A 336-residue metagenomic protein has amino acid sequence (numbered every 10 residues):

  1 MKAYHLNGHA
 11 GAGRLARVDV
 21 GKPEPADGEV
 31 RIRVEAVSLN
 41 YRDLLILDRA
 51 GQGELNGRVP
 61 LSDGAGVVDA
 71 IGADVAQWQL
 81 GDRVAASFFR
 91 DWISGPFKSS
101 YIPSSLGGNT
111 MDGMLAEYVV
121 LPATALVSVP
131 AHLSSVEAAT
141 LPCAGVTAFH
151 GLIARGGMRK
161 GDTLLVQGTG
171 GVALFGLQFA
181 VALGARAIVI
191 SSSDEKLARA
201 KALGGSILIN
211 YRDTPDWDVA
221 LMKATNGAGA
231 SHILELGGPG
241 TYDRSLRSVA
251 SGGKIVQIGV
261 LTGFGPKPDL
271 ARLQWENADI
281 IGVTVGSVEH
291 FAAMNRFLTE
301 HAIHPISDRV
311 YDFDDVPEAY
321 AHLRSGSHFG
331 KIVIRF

Functional and structural regions predicted by a protein language model:
M1, D243, V288-F336: C-terminal hydrophobic helical "lid"/dimerization subdomain of Rossmann-like NAD(P)H-dependent oxidoreductases
K22-V37, L47-I93, T110-D112, P130-L133: Glycine-rich beta-strand-centered segment in the early N-terminal region that forms part of a ligand/cofactor-binding
F89-Q167: NAD(P)H dinucleotide-binding glycine-rich loop of Rossmann-like/cofactor-binding domains, especially the beta1-alpha1
T163-T169, V181-R244: Adenosine-nucleotide cofactor-binding segment
A173-L174: N-terminal Rossmann-fold NAD(P) dinucleotide-binding loop
S251-I258, K267-R309: Rossmann-fold dehydrogenase core element
